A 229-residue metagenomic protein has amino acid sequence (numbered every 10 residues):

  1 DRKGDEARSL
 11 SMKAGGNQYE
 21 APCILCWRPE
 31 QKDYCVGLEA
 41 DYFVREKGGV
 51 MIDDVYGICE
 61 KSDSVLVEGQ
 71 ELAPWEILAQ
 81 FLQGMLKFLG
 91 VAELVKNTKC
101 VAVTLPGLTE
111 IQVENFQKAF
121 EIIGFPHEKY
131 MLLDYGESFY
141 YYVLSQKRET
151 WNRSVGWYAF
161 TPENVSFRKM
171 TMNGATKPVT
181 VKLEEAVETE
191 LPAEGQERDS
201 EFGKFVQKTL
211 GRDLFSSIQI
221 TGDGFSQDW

Functional and structural regions predicted by a protein language model:
D1, P162, V181-L183, F215-W229: Short, intrinsically disordered, charge-balanced linker/junction segments flanking boundaries in proteins
D1-K13, L144-E185: Gly/Thr-rich phosphate-binding beta-strand-loop-beta motif of the actin/hexokinase/Hsp70
D5-P126, Q196-F215, Q219-T221, D228: Phosphate-binding loop and its immediate beta->loop->alpha context in nucleotide/phosphate-handling enzymes
K99, Y130, S154-G156: The start of beta-strands in P-loop NTPase/AAA+ ATPase cores
T104-P106, L133, Y158, R168-M170 (+1 more regions): Generic beta-strand/beta-sheet core signal
G107, G136-E137, T161-N164: Short, flexible loop/turn elements at secondary-structure junctions
L132-Y141: Short acidic loop-to-helix transition motifs that present clustered carboxylates
V179-D199: Short secondary-structure boundary motifs at beta->alpha junctions and helix caps
